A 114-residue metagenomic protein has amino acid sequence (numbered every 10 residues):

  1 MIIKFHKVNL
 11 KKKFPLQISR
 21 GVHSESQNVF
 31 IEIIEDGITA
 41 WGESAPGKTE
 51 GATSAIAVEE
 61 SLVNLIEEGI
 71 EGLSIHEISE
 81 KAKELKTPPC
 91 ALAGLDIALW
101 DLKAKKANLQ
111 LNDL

Functional and structural regions predicted by a protein language model:
M1-E50: Structured beta-strand/loop patches that form or line metal/cofactor-binding pockets in enzymes
F5, I34, I38-K106: Metal- or metallocofactor-binding catalytic centers and their adjacent structured scaffolds across diverse enzyme
N108-L114: Short, intrinsically disordered, charge-balanced linker/junction segments flanking boundaries in proteins
